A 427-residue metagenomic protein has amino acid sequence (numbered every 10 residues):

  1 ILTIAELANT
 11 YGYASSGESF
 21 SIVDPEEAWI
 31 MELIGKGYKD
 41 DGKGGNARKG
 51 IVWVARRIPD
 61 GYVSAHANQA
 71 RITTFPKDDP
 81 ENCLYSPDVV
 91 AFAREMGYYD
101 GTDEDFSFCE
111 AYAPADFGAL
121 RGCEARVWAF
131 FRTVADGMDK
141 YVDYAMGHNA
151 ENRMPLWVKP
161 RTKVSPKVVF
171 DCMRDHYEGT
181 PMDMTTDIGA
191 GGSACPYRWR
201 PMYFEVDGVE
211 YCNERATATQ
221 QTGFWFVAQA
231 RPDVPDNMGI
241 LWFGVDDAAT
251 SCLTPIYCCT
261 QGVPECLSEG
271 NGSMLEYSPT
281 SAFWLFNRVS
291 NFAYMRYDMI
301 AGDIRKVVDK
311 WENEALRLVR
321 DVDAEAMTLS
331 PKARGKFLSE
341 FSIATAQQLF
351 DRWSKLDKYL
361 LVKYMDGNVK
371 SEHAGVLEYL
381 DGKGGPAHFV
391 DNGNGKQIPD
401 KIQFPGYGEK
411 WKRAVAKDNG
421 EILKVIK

Functional and structural regions predicted by a protein language model:
T3, N9-E18, D24-I30, Y38-K427: C-terminus-biased signal that marks the final domain/tail of proteins
